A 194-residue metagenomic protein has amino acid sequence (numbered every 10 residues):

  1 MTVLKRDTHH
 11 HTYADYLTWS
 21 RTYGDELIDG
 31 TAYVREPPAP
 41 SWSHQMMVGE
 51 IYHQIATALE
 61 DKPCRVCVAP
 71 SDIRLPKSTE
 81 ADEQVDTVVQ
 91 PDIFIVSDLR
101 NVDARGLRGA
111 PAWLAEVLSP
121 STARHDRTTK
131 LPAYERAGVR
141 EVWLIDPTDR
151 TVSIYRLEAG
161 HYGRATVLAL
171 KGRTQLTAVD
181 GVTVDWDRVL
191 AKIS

Functional and structural regions predicted by a protein language model:
M1-S194: Gly/Pro/Ser/Thr-rich low-complexity, intrinsically disordered segments predominantly at protein N-termini
